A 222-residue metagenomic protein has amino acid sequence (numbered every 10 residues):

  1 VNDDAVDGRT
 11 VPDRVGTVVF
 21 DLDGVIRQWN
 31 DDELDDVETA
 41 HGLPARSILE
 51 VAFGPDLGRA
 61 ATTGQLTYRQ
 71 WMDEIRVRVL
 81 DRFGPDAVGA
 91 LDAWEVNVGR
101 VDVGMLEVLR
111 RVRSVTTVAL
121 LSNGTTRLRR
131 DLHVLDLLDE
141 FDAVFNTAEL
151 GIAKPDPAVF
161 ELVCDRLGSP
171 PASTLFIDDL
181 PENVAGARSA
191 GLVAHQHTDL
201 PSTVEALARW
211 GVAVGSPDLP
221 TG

Functional and structural regions predicted by a protein language model:
V1-V18, T125-G222: Asp-based, Mg2+/Mn2+-dependent phosphohydrolase catalytic module
D3, V11-L106, L128: N-terminal helical cap/lid subdomain that shapes the substrate entry/recognition surface in HAD-like hydrolases
D21-G24, G64, V112, L120 (+2 more regions): Generic structural signal for small/hydrophobic residues in well-ordered secondary structure, especially within
D35, R110, E161: Active-site phosphate/pyrophosphate- and oxyanion-stabilizing loops and adjacent acidic/basic residues in soluble
P44, S114-T117: Short glycine/proline-enriched coil/turn segments at helix->beta-strand junctions
P55, T116, D136-D139: Structural motif
G104-V115: Catalytic-core regions built around general acid/base machinery
T117-A119, L175: A structural signal for isolated positions on well-ordered beta-strands in alpha/beta enzyme cores
